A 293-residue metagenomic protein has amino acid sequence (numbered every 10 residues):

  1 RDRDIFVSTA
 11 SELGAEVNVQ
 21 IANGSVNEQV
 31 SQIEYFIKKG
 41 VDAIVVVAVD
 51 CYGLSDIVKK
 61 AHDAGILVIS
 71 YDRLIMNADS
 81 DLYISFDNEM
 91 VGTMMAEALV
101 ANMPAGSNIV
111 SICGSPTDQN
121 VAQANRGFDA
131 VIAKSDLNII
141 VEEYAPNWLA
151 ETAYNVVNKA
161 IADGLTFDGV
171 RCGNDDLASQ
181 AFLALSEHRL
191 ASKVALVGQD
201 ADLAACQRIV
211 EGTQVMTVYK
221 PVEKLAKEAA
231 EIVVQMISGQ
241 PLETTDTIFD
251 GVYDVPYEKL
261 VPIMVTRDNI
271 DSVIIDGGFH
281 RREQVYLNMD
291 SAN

Functional and structural regions predicted by a protein language model:
R1-N293: A residue-level marker of the well-folded mature domains of exported/periplasmic proteins
